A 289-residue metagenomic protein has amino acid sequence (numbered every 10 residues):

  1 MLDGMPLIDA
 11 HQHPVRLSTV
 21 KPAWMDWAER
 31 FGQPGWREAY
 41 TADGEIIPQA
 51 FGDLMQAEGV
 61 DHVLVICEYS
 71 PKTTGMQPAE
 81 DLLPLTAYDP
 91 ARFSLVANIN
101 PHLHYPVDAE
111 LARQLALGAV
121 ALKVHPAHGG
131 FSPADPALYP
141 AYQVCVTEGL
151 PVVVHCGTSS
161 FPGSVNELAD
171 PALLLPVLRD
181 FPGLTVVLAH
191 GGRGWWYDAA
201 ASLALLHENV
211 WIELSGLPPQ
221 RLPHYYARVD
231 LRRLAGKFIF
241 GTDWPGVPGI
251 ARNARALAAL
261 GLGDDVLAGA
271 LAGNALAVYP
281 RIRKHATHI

Functional and structural regions predicted by a protein language model:
M1-I8, L17-A57, H62, L234-I239 (+1 more regions): Mid-to-C-terminal alpha-helical segments outside catalytic/metal-binding sites
L7-A10, L64-I66, V96-A97, K123 (+3 more regions): Active-site neighborhood of phospho(di)ester-bond hydrolases with catalytic His/Asp-centered motifs
L7-L17, V153-G157, L188: Histidine-centered catalytic micro-motifs
H11, M55, L82, Q114 (+7 more regions): Conserved, mostly hydrophobic/aromatic
V15-S18, S70-T73, H102-Y105, G129 (+4 more regions): Active-site environment of divalent metal-dependent phosphoester hydrolases
E45-F51, Q77-L83, P106-A109, D170-L174 (+2 more regions): Alpha-helical scaffolding within the catalytic cores of extracellular/periplasmic polymer-degrading hydrolases
D61-H62, Y69-S160, S164-L168: Active-site gating/metal-coordination segments in enzymes
A119-A121, A134-I239, A286-H288: Catalytic pocket-lining loop regions of alpha/beta-barrel enzymes, especially the amidohydrolase/enolase/GH5 lineages
